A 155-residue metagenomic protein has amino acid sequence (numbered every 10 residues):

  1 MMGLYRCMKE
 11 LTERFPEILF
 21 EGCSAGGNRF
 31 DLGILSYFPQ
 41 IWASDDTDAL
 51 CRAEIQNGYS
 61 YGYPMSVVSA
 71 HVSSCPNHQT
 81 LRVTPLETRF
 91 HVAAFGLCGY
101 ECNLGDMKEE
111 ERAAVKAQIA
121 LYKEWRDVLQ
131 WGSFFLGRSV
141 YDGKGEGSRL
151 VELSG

Functional and structural regions predicted by a protein language model:
M2-D106: Glycan-recognition surfaces
E101-G155: Glycan-recognition and catalytic regions of carbohydrate-active enzymes
